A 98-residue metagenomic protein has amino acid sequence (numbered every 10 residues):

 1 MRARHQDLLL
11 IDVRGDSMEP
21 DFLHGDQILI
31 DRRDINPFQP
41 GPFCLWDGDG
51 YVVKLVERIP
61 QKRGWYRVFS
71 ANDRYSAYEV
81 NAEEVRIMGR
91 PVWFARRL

Functional and structural regions predicted by a protein language model:
A3-L98: Acidic/glycine-rich C-terminal interaction modules and beta/coil loop segments that lie outside canonical DNA-binding
